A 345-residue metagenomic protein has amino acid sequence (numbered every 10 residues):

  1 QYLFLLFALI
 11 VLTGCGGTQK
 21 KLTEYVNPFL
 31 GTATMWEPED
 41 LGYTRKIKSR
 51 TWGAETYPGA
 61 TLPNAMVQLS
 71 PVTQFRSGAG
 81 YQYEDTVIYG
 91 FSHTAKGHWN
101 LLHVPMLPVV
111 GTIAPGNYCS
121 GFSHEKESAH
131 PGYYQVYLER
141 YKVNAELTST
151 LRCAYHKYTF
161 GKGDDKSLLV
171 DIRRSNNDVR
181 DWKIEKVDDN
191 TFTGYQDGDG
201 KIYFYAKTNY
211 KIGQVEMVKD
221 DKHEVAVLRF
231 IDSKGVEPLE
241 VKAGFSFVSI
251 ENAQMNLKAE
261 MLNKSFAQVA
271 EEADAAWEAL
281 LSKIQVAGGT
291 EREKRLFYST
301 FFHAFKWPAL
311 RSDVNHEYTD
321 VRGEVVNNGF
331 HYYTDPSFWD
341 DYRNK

Functional and structural regions predicted by a protein language model:
Q1-L6: Sec-dependent signal peptide recognition, specifically the positively charged N-region followed immediately by
T13-G14: C-terminal motif of bacterial Sec signal peptides marking the signal peptidase cleavage site
T18-R343: Accessory carbohydrate-recognition regions in carbohydrate-active enzymes
